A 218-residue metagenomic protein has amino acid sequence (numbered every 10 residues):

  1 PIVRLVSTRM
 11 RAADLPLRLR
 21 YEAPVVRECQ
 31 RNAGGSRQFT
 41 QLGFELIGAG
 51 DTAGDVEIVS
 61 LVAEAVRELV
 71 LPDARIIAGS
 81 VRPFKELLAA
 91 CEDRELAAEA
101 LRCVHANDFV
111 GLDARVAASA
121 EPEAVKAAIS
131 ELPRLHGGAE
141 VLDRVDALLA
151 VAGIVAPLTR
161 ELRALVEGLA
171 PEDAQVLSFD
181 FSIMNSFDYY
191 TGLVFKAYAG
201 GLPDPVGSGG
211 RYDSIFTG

Functional and structural regions predicted by a protein language model:
P1-P72, E92, R115-G218: Positively charged, Gly/Ser-enriched RNA/tRNA-binding surfaces
C29, E86, L101-C103: Functionally engaged cysteine thiol sites
D73-R75, C103-N107, H136: Histidine (H) residue identity feature
R75-E86: Glycine-rich, mobile lid/loop segments that gate access to catalytic sites or pores
A89: Short His/Asp/Glu-rich catalytic/ion-coordination signatures at enzyme active sites or charged loops
E92-A117, E121: Acidic, His- and aromatic-enriched active-site or binding-groove loops in soluble protein domains that engage sugars
